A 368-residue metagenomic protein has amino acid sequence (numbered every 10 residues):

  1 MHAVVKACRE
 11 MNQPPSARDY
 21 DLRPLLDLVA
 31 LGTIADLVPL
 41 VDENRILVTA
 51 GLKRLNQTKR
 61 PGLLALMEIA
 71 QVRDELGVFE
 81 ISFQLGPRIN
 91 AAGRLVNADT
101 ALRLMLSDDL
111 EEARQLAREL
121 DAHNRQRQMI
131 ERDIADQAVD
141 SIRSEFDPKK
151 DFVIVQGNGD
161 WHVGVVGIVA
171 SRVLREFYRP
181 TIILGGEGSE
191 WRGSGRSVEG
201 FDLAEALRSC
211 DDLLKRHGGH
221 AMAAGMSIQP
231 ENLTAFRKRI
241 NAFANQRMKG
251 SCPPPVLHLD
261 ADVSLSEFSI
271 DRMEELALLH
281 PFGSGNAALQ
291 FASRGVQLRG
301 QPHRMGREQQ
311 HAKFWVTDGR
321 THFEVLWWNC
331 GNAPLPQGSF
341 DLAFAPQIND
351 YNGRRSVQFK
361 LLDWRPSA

Functional and structural regions predicted by a protein language model:
M1-Q13, L22-I34, E231: Short alpha-helices
L40, N158, G225: Glycine- and other small-residue-rich loops at beta-strand/loop junctions that grip anionic moieties
R45-P87, A91-D140, R175, G195-A368: Acidic, two-metal ion nucleic-acid-processing modules in DNA metabolism proteins
S144-S171: Flexible, glycine/threonine-enriched loop-and-boundary segments that flank and lead into catalytic domains of large
G159-D160, G186-S189, C330: Short, ordered loop/turn segments at secondary-structure junctions
I182-S197: Short glycine-cluster motifs
